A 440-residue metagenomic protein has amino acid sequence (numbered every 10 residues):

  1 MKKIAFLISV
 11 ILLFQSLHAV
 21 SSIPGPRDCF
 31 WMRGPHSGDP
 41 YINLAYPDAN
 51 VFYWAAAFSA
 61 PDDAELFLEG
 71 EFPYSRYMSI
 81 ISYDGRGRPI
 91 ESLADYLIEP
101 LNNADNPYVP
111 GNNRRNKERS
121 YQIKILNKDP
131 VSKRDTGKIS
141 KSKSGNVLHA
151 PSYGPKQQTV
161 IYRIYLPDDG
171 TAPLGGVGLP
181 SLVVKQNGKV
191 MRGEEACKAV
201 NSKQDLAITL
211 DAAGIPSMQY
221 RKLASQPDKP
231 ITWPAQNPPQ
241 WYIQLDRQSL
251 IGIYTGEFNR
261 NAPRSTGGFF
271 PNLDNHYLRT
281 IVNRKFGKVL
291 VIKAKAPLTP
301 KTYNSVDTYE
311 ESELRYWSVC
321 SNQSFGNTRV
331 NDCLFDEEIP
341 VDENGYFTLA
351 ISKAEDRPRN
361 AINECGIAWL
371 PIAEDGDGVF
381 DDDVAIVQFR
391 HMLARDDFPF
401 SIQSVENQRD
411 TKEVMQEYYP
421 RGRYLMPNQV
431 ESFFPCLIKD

Functional and structural regions predicted by a protein language model:
M1-I4: Positively charged n-region of N-terminal signal peptides that target proteins for export
F14-L17: N-terminal signal peptide c-region/cleavage motif recognized by signal peptidases
V20-D440: A compositional/structural signature for long, glycine/proline-rich flexible linkers and loops on extracytoplasmic
